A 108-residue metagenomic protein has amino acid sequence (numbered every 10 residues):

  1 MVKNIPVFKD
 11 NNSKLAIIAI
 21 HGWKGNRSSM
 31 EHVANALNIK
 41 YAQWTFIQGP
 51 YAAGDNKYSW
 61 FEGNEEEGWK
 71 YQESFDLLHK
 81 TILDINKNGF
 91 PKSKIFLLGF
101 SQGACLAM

Functional and structural regions predicted by a protein language model:
V2-N11, L15-K92: Serine-hydrolase catalytic machinery in alpha/beta-hydrolase-like enzymes
E31, A107-M108: Short, hydrophobic alpha-helix immediately C-terminal to the catalytic nucleophile
K94-F96: Short glycine-rich phosphate-binding loop at a beta-alpha junction
L98-G103, A107: Gly/Ala-rich beta-loop-alpha elbow adjacent to hydrolase catalytic centers
